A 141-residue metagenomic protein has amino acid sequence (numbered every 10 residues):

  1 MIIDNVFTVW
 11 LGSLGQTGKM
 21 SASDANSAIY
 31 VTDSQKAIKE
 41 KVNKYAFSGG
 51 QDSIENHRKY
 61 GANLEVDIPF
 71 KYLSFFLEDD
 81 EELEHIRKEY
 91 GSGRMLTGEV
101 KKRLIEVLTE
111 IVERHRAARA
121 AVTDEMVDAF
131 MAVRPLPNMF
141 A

Functional and structural regions predicted by a protein language model:
M1-A141: Conserved nucleotide- and phosphate/pyrophosphate-binding catalytic cores in adenylate/nucleotidyl-handling enzymes
